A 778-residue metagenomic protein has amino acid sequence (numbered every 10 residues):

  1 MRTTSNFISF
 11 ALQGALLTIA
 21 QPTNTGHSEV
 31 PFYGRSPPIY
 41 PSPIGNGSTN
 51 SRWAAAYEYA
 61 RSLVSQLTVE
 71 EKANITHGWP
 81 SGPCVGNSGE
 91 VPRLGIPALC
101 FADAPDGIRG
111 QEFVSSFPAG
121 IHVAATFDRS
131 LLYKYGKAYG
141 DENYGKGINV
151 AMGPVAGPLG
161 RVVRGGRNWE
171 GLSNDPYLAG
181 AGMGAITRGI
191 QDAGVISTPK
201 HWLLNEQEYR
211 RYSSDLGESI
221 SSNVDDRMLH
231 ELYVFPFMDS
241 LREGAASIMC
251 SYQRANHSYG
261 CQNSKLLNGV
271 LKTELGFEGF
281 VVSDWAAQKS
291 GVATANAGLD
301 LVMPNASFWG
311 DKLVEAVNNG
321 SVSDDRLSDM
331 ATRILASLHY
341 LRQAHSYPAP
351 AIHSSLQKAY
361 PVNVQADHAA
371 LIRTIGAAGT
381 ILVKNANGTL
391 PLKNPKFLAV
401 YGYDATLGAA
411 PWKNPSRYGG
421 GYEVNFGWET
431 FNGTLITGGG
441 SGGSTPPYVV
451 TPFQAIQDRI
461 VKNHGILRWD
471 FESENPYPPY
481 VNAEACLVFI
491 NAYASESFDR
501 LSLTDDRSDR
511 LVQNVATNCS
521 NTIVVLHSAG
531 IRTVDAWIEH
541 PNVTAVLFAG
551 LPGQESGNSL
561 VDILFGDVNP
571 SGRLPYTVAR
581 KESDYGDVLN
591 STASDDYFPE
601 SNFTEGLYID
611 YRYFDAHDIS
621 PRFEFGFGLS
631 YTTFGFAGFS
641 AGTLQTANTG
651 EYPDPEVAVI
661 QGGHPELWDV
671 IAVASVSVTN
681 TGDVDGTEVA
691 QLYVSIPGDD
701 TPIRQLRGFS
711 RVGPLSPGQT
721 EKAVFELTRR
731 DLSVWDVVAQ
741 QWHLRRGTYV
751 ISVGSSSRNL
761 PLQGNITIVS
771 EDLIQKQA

Functional and structural regions predicted by a protein language model:
M1-P22: Fungal secretory targeting signals
A20-V734, T748-V753, S757, K776-Q777: Glycoside hydrolase catalytic-domain context in secreted enzymes
V738-Q740, R745-G747: A glycine-anchored, Pro-Gly-centered beta-turn/N-cap motif
N759-Q777: Short beta-strand elements
